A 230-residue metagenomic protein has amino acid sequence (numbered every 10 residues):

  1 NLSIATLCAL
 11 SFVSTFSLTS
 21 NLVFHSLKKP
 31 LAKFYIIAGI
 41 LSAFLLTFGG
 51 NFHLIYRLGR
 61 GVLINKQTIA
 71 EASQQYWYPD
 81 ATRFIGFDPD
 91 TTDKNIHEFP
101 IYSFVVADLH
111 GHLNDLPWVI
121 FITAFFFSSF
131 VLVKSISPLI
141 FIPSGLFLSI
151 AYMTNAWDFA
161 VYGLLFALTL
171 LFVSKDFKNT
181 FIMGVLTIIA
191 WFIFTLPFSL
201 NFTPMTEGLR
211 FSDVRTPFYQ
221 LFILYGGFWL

Functional and structural regions predicted by a protein language model:
L2-L27, V119-F125: Transmembrane-helix motifs of polytopic, lipid-linked glycan transferases
T6, L10, L109, L113-F121 (+1 more regions): Membrane-embedded alpha-helical segments of multi-pass membrane proteins, especially the transmembrane helices
S20-F44, L132, P138-L139: Start-transfer (signal-anchor) and selected internal transmembrane alpha helices of multi-pass inner/ER membrane
Y35-V105, F202-T206: Aromatic-rich transmembrane-lumenal/periplasmic boundary elements in polytopic membrane proteins
A38-L45, D176-P197, F222-L230: Hydrophobic alpha-helical membrane-interfacial segments at the cytosolic entry of transmembrane helices
S103-V106, F141-N155: Membrane-interface alpha helices of multi-pass inner-membrane proteins
G111-F125, V214-L230: Alpha-helical transmembrane segments at the extracellular/periplasmic loop-to-helix junctions of multi-pass membrane
F126-I136, V161-I188, F192, F198-N201 (+1 more regions): Perimembrane helix-loop-helix junctions
